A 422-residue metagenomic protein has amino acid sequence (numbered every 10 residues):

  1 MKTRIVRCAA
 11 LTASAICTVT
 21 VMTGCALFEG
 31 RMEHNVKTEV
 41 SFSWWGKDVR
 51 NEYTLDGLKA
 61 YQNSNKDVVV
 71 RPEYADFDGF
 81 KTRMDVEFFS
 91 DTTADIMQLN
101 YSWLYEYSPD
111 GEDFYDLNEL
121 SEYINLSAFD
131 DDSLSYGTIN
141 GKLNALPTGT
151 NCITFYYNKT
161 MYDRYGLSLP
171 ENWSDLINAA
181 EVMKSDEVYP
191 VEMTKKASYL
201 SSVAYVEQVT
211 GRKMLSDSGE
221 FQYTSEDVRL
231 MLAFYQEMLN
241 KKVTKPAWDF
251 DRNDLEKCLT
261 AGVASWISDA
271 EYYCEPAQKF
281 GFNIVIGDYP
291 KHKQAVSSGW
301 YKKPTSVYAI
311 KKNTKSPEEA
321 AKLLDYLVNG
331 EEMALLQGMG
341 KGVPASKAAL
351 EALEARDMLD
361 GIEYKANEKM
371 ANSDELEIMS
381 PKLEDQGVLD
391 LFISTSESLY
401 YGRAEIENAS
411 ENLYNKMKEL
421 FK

Functional and structural regions predicted by a protein language model:
M1-S41, N63, G361, N415-K422: Short, low-complexity disordered leader/linker segments with a strong preference for bacterial N-terminal type II
H34, D113, E275, S306-Q386: Mature extracytoplasmic/periplasmic domains
K59, S64, R71, Y165 (+4 more regions): Extracytoplasmic/periplasmic substrate-recognition and gating elements
S64-F129, T160, R164-E171, L255 (+5 more regions): Extracytoplasmic "Venus flytrap"/periplasmic binding protein-like
N100-I153, I177, D227, N283-Y289 (+1 more regions): Hinge/lid segment of periplasmic solute-binding proteins
S102-E112, D131-L169, T194-D217, S297-K311 (+1 more regions): Periplasmic solute-binding protein
T138, K302, Y364-M417, F421: C-terminal capping/gating helix-and-loop segments adjacent to ligand/active sites or protein-protein/ligand interfaces
A180-V182, E220-W248: Glycine-centered hinge/linker elements that transmit conformational signals in sensory and ligand-binding systems
